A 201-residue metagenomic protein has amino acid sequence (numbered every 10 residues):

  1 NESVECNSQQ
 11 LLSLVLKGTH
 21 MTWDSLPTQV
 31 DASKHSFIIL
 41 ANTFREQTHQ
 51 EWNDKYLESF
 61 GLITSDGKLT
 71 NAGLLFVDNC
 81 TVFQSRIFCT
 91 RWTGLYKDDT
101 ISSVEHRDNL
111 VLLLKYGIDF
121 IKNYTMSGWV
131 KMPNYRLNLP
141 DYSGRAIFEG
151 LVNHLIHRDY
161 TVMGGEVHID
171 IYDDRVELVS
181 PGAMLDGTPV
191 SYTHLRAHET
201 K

Functional and structural regions predicted by a protein language model:
E2-R196: Active-site helix-to-loop segments that bind/position phosphate- or nucleotide-bearing substrates and donors across
A197-K201: A short, hydrophobic C-terminal helix/tail in secreted or cell-surface proteins
